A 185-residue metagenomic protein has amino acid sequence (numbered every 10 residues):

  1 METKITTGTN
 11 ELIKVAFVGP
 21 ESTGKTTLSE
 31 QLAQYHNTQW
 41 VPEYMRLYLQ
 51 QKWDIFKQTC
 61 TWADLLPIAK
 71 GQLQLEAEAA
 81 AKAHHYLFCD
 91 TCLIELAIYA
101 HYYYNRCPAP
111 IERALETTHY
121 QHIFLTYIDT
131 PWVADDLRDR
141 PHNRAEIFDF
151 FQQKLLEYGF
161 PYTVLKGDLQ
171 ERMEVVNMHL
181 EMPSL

Functional and structural regions predicted by a protein language model:
M1-G8: Pre-Walker A adenine-sensing motif
F17: Hydrophobic anchor at the beta1->P-loop junction of P-loop NTPases
E21: The conserved Walker
K25: Conserved lysine of the Walker
S29-L32, I68-H84, R106-Y120: Short amphipathic alpha-helices and their capping/turn segments at secondary-structure boundaries
E30, Q34-G71: Conserved substrate/cofactor phosphate-moiety recognition/catalytic segment in nucleotide-dependent phosphotransferases
I55-I98, Y102-Y103: Conserved nucleotide-sensing/catalytic segment adjacent to the nucleotide-binding pocket in NTP-handling enzymes
Y104-L169: A glycine- and Lys/Arg-enriched "phosphate-lid" helix/loop adjacent to the NTP-binding pocket of small-molecule kinases
